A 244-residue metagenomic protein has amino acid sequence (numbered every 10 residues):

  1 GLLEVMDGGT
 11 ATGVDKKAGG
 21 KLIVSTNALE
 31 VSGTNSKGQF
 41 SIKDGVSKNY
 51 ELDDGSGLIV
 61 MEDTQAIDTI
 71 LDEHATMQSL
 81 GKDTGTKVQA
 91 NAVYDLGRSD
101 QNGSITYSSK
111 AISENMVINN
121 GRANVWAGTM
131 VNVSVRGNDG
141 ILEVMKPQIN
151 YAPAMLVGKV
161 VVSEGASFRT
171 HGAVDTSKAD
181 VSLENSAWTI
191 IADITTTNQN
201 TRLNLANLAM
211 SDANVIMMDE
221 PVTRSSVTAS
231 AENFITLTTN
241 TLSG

Functional and structural regions predicted by a protein language model:
G1-L3, G9-T12, A18-K21, N27-L29 (+22 more regions): The right-handed parallel beta-helix/beta-solenoid scaffold, focusing on the short coil/turn and N-cap positions
